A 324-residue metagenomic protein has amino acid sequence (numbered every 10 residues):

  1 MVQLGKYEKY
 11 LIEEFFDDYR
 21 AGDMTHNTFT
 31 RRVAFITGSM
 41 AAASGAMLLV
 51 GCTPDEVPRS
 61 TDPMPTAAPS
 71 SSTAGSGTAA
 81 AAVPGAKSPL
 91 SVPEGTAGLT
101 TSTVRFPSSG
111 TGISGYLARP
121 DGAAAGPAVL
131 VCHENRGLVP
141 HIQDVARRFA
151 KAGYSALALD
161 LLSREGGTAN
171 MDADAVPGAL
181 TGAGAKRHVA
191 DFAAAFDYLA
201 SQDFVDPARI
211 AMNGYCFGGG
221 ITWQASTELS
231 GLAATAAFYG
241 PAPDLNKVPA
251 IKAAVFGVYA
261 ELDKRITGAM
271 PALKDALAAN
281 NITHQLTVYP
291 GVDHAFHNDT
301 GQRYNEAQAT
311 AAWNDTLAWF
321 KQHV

Functional and structural regions predicted by a protein language model:
M1-T28, T37: N-terminal secretory signal peptides
H26-G51: N-terminal export signals
G77-A123: N-terminal cap/lid segment of alpha/beta-hydrolase-fold proteins
A125-E134: Short beta-strand element of the alpha/beta-hydrolase
L162-K186, A295-T300: Cap/lid segment of the alpha/beta-hydrolase catalytic domain
D172-N213, H323: Gly/Ser-rich "nucleophile elbow"/oxyanion-hole loop immediately N-terminal to the catalytic nucleophile in hydrolases
A193-K252: Primarily recognizes the serine-hydrolase "nucleophile elbow" in alpha/beta-hydrolase and SGNH/GDSL folds
I251, G257-Y259: Short beta-strand/loop motif that positions the catalytic acidic residue of the alpha/beta-hydrolase fold
